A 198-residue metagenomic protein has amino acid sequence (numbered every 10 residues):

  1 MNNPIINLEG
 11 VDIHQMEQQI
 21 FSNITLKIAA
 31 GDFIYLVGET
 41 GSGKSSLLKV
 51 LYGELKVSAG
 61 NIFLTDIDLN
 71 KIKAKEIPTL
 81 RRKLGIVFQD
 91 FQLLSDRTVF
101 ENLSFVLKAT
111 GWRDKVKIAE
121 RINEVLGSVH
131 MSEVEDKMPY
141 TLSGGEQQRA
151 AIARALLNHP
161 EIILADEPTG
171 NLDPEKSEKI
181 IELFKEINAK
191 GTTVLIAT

Functional and structural regions predicted by a protein language model:
Y52: Helix-to-loop junction immediately C-terminal to a conserved catalytic motif
G60-D68: Conserved ABC transporter NBD signature motif
I67-D68, S104, K115-V134: Conserved ABC ATPase "signature" region
R97-F105: Short coil-to-helix segment of the ABC ATPase nucleotide-binding domain corresponding to the Q-loop/switch region
M138-L142, E146: Conserved ABC ATPase signature
H159: Conserved catalytic motifs of ABC-family nucleotide-binding domains
I163-D166: Catalytic Walker B motif of ABC-type/P-loop ATPase nucleotide-binding domains
